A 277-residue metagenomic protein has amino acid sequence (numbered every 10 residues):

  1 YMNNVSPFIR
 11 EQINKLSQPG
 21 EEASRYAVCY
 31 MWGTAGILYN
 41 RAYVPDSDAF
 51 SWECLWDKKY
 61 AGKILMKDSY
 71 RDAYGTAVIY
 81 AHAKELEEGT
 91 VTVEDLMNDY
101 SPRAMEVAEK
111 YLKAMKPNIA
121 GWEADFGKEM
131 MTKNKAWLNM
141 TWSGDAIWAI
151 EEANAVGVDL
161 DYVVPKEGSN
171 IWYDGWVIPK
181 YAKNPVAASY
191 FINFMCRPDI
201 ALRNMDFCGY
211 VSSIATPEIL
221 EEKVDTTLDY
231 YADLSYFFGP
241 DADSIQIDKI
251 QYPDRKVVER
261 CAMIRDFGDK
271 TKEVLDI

Functional and structural regions predicted by a protein language model:
Y1, E22-S24, A149-V164, T226-A232: Ligand-binding "clamshell"
Y1-K135: Extracytoplasmic ligand-binding site segments that recognize negatively charged/polar headgroups
A35, Y43-P45, G62, Y70-Y74 (+4 more regions): Solvent-exposed loop/turn segments at secondary-structure junctions within structured extracellular/periplasmic domains
G36-Y43, I79, W172-A187, R203-N204: A bilobed periplasmic-binding-protein/Venus flytrap-type ligand-binding module shared by bacterial periplasmic
K58-K59, Y80, M115, M130 (+7 more regions): Structured segments of extracytoplasmic/periplasmic soluble domains in secreted or envelope-associated proteins
P117-Y181, E221-E222: Extracytoplasmic/periplasmic substrate-binding proteins
P179-V257: Mature extracytoplasmic/periplasmic domains
V257-I277: Structural signal for terminal/edge beta-strands and the immediately following C-terminal loop/tail that closes
